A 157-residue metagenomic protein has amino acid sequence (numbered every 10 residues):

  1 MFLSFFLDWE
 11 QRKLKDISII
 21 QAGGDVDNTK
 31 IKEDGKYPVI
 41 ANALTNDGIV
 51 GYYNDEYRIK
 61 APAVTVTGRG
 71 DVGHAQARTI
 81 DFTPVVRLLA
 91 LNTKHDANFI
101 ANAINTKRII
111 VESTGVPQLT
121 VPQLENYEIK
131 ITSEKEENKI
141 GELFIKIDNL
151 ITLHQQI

Functional and structural regions predicted by a protein language model:
M1-R12, E128-I157: Amphipathic alpha-helical segments
L3-D25, D34-L44: Non-catalytic DNA-recognition/assembly elements of restriction-modification systems
I17-I19, T29, P62-T65, F82 (+4 more regions): C-terminal accessory/regulatory regions appended to core domains
G23-G24, G35, A41, G48 (+3 more regions): Glycine-centered flexibility sites
D25-D27, Y52-Y53: Short secondary-structure capping/turn segments at boundaries of alpha-helices and beta-strands
N28-E33, V116-L119: Short coil/turn segments at secondary-structure boundaries
A41-A103, E112-G115, T120, L124: A short beta-sheet element
